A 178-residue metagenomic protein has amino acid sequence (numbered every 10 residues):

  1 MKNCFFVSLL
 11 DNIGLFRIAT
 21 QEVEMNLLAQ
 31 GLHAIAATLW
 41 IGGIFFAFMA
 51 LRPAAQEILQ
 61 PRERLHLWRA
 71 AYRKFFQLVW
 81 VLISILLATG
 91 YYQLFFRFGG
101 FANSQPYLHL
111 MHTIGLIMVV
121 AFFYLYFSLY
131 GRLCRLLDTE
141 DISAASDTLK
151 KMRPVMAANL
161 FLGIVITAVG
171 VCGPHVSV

Functional and structural regions predicted by a protein language model:
F5, L9-V178: Polytopic transmembrane helical bundles with strong interfacial aromatic enrichment
